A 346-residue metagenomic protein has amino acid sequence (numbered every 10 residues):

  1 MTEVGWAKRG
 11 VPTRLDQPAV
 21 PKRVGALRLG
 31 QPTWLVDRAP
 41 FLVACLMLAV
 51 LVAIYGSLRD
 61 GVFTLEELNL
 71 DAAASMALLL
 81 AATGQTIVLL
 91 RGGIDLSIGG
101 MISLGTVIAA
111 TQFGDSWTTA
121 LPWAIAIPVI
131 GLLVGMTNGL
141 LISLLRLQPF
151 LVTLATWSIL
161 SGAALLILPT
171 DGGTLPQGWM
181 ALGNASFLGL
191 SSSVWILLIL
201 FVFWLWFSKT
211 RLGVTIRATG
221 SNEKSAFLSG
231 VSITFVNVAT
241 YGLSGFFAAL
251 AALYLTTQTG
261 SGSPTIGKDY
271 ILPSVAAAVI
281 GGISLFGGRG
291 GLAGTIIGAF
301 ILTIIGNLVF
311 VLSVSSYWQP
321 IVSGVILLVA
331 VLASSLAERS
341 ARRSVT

Functional and structural regions predicted by a protein language model:
M1-A53, V202, S221, F227-F235 (+2 more regions): Cytosolic-side transmembrane-helix boundaries in multi-pass membrane proteins
F41, I54-Y55, R59, A185-T219 (+5 more regions): Alpha-helical transmembrane segments of multi-pass integral membrane proteins
F41-L46, D71, L79, G100-L104 (+7 more regions): Hydrophobic alpha-helical transmembrane segments
M47-F63, R91, A163-P169, L205-R211: Structural signal for alpha-helical transmembrane segments and their membrane-water exit/capping regions in multi-pass
V52-S116, L140-R146, A278-L292, V325: Single transmembrane alpha-helix segments in multi-pass membrane proteins
W117-W157, I297-I301: Alpha-helical transmembrane segments within multi-pass membrane transporters and channels
L145, P149-T210, V236-A239, Q258-G267 (+1 more regions): Transmembrane helix-bundle core of multi-pass membrane transporters and related energy-transducing complexes
A248, Q258-G324: Transmembrane alpha-helical segments in multi-pass inner-membrane proteins
